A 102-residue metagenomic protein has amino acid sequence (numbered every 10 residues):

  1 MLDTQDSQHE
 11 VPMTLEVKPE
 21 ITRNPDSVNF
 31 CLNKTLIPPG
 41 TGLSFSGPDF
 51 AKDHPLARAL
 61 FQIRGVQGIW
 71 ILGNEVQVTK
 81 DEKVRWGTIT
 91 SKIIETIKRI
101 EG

Functional and structural regions predicted by a protein language model:
M1-E10: N-terminal amphipathic/basic-hydrophobic helices that include classical n-h-c signal peptides and signal-anchor
V11-P12, K18-N29: Charged, compositionally biased N-terminal leader segments and the immediate start of the first structured element
P25-S46: N-terminal presequence-like segments and adjacent domain-start helices
L32-K34, V78-E82: Short beta-strand-to-loop capping motifs
G47-I63: Short amphipathic alpha-helix segments
L60-E75: Short acidic amphipathic segments
V84-K98: Charge-rich, low-aromatic oligomerization/scaffolding segments with amphipathic character
E101-G102: Flexible helix-coil linker/hinge segments at domain or subdomain boundaries
